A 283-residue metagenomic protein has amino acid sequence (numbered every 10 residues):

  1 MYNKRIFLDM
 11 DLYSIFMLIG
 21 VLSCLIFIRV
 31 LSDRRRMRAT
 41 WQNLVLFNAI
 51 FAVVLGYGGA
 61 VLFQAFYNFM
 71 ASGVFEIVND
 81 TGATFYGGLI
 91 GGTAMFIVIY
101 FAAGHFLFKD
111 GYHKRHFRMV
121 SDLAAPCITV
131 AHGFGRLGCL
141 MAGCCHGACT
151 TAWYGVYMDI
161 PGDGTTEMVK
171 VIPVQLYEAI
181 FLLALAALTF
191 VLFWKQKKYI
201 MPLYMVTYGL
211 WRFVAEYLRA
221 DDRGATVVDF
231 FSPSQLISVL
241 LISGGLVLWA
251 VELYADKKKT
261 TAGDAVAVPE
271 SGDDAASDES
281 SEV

Functional and structural regions predicted by a protein language model:
M1-V283: Hydrophobic, membrane-interfacing alpha helices
